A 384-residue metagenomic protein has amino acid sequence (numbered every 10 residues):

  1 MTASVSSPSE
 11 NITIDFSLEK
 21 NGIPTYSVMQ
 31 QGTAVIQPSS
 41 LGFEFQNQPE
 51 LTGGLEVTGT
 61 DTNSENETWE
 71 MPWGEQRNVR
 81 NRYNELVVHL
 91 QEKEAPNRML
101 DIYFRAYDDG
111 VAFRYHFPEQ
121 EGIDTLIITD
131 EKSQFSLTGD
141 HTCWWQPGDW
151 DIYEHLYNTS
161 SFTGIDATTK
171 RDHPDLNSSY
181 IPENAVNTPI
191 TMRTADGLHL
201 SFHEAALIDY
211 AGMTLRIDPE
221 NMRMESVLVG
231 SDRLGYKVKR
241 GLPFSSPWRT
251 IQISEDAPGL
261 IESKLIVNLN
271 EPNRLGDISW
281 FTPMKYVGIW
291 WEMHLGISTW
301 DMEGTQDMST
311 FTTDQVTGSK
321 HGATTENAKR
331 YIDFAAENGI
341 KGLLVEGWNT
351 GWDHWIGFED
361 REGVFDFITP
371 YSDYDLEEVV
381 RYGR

Functional and structural regions predicted by a protein language model:
S4-G276: N-terminal accessory beta-strand-rich subdomains and adjacent acidic, glycine-rich linkers that precede catalytic cores
R80, Y103, L242, S279 (+2 more regions): Catalytic cores of large soluble enzymes that bind and process phosphate-bearing ligands
Y115, D256-P258, E292-L295, N349-W352: Solvent-exposed loop/turn segments at secondary-structure junctions within structured extracellular/periplasmic domains
W144, F202, G288-W290, W300: Tryptophan-centered motif/residue detector
S246-P247, T282-M284: Short coil/turn connectors at secondary-structure junctions
A257-G276, W280, T325, K329-I332 (+1 more regions): Carboxylate/His-rich catalytic cores and anion/metal-binding grooves
Y286-G288, G296-R384: Substrate-binding cleft of carbohydrate-active enzyme catalytic domains
